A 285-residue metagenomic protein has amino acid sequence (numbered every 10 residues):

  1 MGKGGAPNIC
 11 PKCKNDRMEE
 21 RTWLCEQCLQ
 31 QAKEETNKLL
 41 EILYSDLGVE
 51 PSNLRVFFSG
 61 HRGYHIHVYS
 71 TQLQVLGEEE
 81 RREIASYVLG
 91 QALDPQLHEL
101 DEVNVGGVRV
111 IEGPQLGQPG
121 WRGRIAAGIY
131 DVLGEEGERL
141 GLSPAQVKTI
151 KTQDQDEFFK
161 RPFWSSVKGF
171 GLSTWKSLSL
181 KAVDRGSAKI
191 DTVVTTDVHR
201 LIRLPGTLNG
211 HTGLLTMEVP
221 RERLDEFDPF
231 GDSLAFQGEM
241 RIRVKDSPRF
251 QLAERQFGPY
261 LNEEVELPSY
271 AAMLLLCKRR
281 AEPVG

Functional and structural regions predicted by a protein language model:
G2, N15-R21: Short functional micro-motifs and their immediate structural scaffolds
G4-P7: Residues immediately within or flanking Cys/His clusters that coordinate Zn2+ in small zinc-binding modules
C10-C13: Short cysteine-rich clusters marking metal-coordination/redox-active sites
L29-L47: A short, contiguous, amphipathic alpha-helix enriched in charged residues
N53-E79: Histidine-centered divalent-metal-coordination microenvironment in nucleic-acid enzymes
S86-D191, T195-V198: Long, charge-rich alpha-helical interaction segments
K189, H199, G206-T216, R223-A271 (+1 more regions): C-terminal accessory/binding modules appended to enzymatic or scaffolding proteins
R279-G285: A short, conserved structural fragment
